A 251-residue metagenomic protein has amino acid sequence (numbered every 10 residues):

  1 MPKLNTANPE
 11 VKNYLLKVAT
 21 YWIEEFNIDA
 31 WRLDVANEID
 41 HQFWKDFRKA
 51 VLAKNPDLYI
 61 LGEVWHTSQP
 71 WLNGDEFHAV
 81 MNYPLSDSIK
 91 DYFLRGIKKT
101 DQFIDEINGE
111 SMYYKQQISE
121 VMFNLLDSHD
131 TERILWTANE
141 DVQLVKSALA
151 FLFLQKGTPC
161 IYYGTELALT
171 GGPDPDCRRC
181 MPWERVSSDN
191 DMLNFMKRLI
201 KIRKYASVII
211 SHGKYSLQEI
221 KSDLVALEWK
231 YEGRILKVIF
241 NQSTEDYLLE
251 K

Functional and structural regions predicted by a protein language model:
M1-K12, D29-E38, K90-K98, E132-E140 (+1 more regions): The substrate-binding groove and active-site-proximal loops of carbohydrate-active enzymes, especially glycoside
A7-E25, Q143-L149: Short, acidic/polar
V18-T20, E24, D34-Q117, M122 (+4 more regions): Active-site-proximal helices and loops of the catalytic beta/alpha 8
I28, F77-H78, G157-T158: A structural motif
A30-R32, Y59-G62, F123-L125, F153-L154 (+2 more regions): Structural recognition of the beta-strand scaffold that forms the well-ordered cores of secreted hydrolase catalytic
Q116-E140, D176: Active-site clefts of carbohydrate-active enzymes
D191-H212: Conserved, function-defining core regions and hallmark residues within catalytic/recognition domains
K201, S216-E250: Carbohydrate-binding surface patches
